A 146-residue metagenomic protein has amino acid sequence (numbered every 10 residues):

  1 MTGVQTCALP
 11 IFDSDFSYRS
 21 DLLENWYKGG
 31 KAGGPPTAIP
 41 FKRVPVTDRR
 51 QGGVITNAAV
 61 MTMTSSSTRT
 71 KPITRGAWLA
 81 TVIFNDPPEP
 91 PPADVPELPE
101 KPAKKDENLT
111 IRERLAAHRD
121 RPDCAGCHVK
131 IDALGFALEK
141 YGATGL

Functional and structural regions predicted by a protein language model:
M1, F16-R19, K71, R75: Hydrophobic (often cysteine-bearing) scaffold residues that line and stabilize catalytic clefts of nucleotide/cofactor
T2-L9: Short, small-residue-biased leader/transition segments that mark boundaries at the very start of proteins
P10-D15: Conserved short loop/turn motifs at secondary-structure junctions
Y18-Y27, G33-T37: Extended, Lys/Arg-enriched charged tracts that mediate electrostatic binding to polyanionic substrates
E24, F41-L146: Sequence context surrounding c-type heme c attachment/ligation sites in exported
K31-A32, I83: Intrinsically disordered, low-complexity regulatory segments enriched in acidic/serine/proline/glutamine/glycine
